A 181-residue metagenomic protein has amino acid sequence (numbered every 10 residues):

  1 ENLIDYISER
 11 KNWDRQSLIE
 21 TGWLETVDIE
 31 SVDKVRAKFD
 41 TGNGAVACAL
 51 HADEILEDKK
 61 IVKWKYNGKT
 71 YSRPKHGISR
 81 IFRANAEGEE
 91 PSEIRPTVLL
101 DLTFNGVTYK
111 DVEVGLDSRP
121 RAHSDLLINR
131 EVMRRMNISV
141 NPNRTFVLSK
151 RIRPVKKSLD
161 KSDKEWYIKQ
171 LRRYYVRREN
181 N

Functional and structural regions predicted by a protein language model:
E1-N181: Pepsin/retropepsin-fold aspartyl endopeptidases
